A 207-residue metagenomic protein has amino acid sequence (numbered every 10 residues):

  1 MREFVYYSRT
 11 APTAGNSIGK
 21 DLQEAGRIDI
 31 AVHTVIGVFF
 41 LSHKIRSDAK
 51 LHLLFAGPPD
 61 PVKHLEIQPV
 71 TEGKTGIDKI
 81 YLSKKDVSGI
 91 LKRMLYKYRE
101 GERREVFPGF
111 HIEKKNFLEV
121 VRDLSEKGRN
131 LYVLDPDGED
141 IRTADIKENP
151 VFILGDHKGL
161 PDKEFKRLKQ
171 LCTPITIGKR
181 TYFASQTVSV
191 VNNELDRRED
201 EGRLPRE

Functional and structural regions predicted by a protein language model:
R2-Y132: RNA substrate-binding interface of SAM-dependent RNA methyltransferases
A11-A14, P59-P61, G138-I141, H157-L160: Short acidic, S/G/P-rich loop/turn micro-motifs used as interaction or catalytic elements
D29, L154-G159, T181-S185: Short, amphipathic alpha-helical segments
A56-P58, V62, I67-P69, P136-D145 (+2 more regions): Extended interaction regions within the primary functional domain
H111-N149, G159-R167: Active-site cofactor/cluster-binding pocket
D135, I153-D156, I177-G178: Thr-Gly-centered strand-to-loop micro-motif
E148-V151, C172-T173: Active-site regions of enzymes building and remodeling cell-envelope glycoconjugates
D162-E207: Structured adenosyl-cofactor binding patch, chiefly the S-adenosyl-L-methionine
